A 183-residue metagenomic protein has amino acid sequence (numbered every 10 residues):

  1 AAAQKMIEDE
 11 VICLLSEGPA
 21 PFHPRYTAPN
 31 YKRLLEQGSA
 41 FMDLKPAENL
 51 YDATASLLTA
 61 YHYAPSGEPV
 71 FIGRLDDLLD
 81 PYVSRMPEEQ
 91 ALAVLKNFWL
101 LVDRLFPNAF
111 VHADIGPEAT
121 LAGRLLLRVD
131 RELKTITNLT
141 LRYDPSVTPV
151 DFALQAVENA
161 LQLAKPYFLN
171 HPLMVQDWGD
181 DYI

Functional and structural regions predicted by a protein language model:
A1-I183: Conserved catalytic cores of very large enzyme subunits
